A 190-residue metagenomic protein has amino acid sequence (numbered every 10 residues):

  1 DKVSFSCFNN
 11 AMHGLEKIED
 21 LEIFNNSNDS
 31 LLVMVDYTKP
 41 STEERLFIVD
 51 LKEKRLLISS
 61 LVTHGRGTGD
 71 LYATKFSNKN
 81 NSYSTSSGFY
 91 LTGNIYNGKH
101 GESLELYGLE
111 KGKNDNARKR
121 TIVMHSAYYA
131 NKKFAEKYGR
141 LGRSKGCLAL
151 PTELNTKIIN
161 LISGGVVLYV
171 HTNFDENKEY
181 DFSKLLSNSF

Functional and structural regions predicted by a protein language model:
D1-K145, T152-V166, D175-F190: Cell wall/extracellular polymer interaction/catalysis modules
T172: Active-site proximal loops enriched in glycine and acidic residues that flank catalytic Cys/His/Asp and coordinate
